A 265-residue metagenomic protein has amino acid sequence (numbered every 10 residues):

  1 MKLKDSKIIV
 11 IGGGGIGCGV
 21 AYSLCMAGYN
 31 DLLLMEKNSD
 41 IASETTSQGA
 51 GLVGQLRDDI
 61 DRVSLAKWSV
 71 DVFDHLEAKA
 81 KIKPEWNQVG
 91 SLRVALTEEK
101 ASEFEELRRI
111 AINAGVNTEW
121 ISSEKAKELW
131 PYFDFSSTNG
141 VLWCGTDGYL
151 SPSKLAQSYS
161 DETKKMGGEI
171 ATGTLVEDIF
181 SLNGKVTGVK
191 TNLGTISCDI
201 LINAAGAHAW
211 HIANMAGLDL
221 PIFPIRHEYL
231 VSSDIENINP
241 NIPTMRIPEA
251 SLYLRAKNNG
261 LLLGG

Functional and structural regions predicted by a protein language model:
K2-I16, L33: Beta1/beta-strand and adjacent pyrophosphate-binding region of the FAD-binding site in flavoprotein oxidoreductases
I16, D40, H208: Conserved Rossmann-like nucleotide-cofactor binding loop
G19: Short alpha-helical segment within the catalytic ATP-binding CA
Y22-M26, V53, K67, D71 (+4 more regions): Active-site substrate-recognition segment that forms the wall of the catalytic cavity or substrate channel
C25-T46: Glycine-rich FAD pyrophosphate-binding loop
A50-L129, E249-L254, N258-G260: Dinucleotide-binding Rossmann-like beta1-alpha1 core, especially the glycine-rich loop that anchors the ADP
E99, W130-T138, F180-T187: A short, glycine/Asx- and small/polar-enriched loop/turn that sits immediately N-terminal to a beta-strand
L142-I200, H208: Helical element adjacent to the flavin cofactor pocket in flavoenzyme catalytic cores
